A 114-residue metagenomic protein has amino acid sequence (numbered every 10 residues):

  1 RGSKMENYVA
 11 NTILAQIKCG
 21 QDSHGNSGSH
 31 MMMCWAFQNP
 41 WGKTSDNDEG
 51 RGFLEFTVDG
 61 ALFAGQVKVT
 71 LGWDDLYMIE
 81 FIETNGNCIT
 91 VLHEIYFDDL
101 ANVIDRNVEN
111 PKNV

Functional and structural regions predicted by a protein language model:
M5-A61: Negatively charged, low-complexity tracts enriched in Asp/Glu with abundant Ser/Thr
N7-Y8, Q16, G86-V114: Mixed-charge, Lys/Arg-enriched low-complexity segments
S45, V67-G72: Short linear motifs in intrinsically disordered
R51, W73-D74: Residue-level signal for tight coil/turn positions that link beta-strands
T57, T70, E80-I82: Beta-strand residues in well-ordered beta-sheet regions across diverse protein folds
T57-V67, D75: Polar, low-complexity loop segments and adjacent catalytic/binding residues used for recognizing and processing sugar
D74-G86: Short, surface-exposed beta-strand/strand-loop-strand elements in extracellular ectodomains
